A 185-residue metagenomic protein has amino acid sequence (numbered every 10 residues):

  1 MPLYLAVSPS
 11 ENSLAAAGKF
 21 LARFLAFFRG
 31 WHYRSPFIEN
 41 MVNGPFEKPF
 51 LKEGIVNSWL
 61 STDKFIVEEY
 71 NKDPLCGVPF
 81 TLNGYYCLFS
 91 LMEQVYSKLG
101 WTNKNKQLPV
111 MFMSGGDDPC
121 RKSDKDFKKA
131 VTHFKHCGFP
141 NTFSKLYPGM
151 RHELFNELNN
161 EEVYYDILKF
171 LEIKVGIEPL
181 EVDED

Functional and structural regions predicted by a protein language model:
M1-L75: Alpha/beta-hydrolase-fold enzymes
V7, V95, D166-F170: Non-catalytic cap/lid and distal C-terminal segments of serine-dependent acyl enzymes
T81-T102: Active-site nucleophile elbow and catalytic-triad environment of alpha/beta-hydrolase enzymes
T102-K106, C137-F139: Short, conserved loop/helix-junction motifs that constitute active-site signature segments in enzyme catalytic cores
F112-S114: Short beta-strand/loop motif that positions the catalytic acidic residue of the alpha/beta-hydrolase fold
G116-P119, M150-R151: Acidic beta-to-alpha connecting loop that harbors the catalytic carboxylate
P119-K129: Conserved alpha/beta-hydrolase "acid-adjacent" motif
K135-D185: Catalytic active-site module of serine/aspartate enzymes centered on a nucleophile-bearing elbow/loop
